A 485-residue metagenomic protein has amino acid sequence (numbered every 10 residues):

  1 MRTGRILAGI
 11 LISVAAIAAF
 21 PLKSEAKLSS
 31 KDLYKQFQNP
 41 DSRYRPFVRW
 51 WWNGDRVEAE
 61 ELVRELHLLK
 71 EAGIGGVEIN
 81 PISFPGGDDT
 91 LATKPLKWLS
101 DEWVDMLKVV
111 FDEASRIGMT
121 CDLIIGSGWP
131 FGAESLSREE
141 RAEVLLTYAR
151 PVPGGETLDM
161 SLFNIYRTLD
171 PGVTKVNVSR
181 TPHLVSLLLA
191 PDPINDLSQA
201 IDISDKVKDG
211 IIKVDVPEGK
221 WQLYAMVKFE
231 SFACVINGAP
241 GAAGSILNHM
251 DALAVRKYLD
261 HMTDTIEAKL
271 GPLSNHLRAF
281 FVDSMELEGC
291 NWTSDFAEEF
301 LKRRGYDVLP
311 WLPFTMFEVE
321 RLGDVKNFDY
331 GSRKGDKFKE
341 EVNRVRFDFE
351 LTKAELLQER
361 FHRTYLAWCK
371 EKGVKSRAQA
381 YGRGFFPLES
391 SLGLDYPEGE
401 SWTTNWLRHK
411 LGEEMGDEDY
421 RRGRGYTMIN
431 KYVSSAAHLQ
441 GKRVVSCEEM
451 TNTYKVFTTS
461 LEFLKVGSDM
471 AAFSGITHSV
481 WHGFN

Functional and structural regions predicted by a protein language model:
M1-I6: Positively charged n-region of N-terminal signal peptides that target proteins for export
A8-A18: Bacterial N-terminal signal peptides
A18-A26: Boundary at the C-terminal end of the N-terminal hydrophobic targeting segment
L28-P40, R45-F47, G54-R64, L68-G76 (+1 more regions): Mature extracytoplasmic enzyme cores
R45-E58, D89-D105, G238-H261, D283 (+5 more regions): The substrate-binding groove and active-site-proximal loops of carbohydrate-active enzymes, especially glycoside
R64, L68, E102-D112, R116 (+3 more regions): Alpha-helical scaffolding segments of alpha/beta enzyme cores, especially the outer helices of TIM-barrel or partial
G75-E78, G118-D122, K220-L223, S274-D283 (+6 more regions): Beta-sheet entry/capping signal
G132-A133, K372-N485: Hydrophobic targeting/anchoring helices
